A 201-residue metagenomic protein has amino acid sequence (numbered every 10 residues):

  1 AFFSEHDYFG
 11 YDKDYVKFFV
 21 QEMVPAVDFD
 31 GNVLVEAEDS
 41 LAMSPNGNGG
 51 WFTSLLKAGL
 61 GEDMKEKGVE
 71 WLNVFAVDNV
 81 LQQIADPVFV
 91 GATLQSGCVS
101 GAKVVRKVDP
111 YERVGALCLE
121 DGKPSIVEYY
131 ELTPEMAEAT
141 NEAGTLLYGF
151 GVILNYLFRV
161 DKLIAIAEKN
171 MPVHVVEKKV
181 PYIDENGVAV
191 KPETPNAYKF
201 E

Functional and structural regions predicted by a protein language model:
A1-V69: Conserved N-terminal catalytic core of the sugar/cofactor nucleotidyltransferase
D63-A76, L81-A85, F89-E201: Catalytic core of tubulin tyrosine ligase-like
